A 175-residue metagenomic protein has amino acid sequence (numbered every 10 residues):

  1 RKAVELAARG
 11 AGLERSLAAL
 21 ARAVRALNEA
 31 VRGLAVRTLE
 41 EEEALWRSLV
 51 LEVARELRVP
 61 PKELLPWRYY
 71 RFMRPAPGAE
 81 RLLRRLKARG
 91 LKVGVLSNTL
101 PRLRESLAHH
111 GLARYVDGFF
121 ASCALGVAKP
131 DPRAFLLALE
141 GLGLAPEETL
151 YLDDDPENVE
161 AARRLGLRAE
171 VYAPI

Functional and structural regions predicted by a protein language model:
R1-E80: N-terminal helical cap/lid subdomain that shapes the substrate entry/recognition surface in HAD-like hydrolases
G10-E14, L57-P60, E80, R84-R85 (+1 more regions): Asp-based, Mg2+/Mn2+-dependent phosphohydrolase catalytic module
A30, R85-K87: Intrinsically disordered, low-complexity sequence elements enriched in Ser/Thr/Gly/Pro
G90-G94: Short beta-strand/loop segments at the ligand-binding rim of alpha/beta enzyme cores
S97: Conserved phosphate-coupling serine/threonine residues in phosphotransfer and NTP-handling enzymes
